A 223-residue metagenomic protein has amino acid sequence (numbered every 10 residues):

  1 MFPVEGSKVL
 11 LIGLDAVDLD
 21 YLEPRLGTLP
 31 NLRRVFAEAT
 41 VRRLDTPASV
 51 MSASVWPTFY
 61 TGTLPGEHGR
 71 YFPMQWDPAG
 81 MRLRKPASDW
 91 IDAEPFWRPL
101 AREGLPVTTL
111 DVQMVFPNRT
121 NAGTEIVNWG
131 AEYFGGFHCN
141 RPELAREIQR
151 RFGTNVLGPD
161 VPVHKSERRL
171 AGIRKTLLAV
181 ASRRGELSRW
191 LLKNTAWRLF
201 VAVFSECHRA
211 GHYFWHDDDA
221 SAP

Functional and structural regions predicted by a protein language model:
M1-V41, Q113: Active-site-proximal N-terminal segment of extracellular/periplasmic enzymes that hydrolyze or transfer
P3, M51, A181-S182: A short catalytic or substrate-binding loop motif that flags glycine-/basic-rich loops and adjacent residues that bind
S7-L10, P57, F200: Residue-level detector of short, conserved catalytic/binding motifs and their immediate flanks
I12-D15, T61, H68: Short glycine-rich loop/turn motifs that provide flexible caps or phosphate-binding loops at active sites
L14-D18, A37-R43, M51-V55, P73-K85: Glycine-/proline-rich flexible loop or hinge segments
D18, T28, M51, D92 (+1 more regions): Short phosphate-engaging motifs
L22-G66, P106-T108: Short, structured active-site-proximal loop/turn typified by the sulfatase FGly-forming signature C/S-X-P-X-R
T63-S221: His/Asp/Glu-rich, glycine-adjacent segments that coordinate divalent cations and/or stabilize oxyanion chemistry on
